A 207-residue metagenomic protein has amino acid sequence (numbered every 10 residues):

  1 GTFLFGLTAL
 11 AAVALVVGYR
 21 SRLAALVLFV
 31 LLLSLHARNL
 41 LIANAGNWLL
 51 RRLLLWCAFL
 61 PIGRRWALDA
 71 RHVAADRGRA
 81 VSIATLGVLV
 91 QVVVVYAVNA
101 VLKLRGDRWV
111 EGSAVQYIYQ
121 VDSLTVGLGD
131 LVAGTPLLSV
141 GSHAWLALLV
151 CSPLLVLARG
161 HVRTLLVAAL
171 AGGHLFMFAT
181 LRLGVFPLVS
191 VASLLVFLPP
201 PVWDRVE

Functional and structural regions predicted by a protein language model:
G1-R105, P136-E207: Extended, low-polarity transmembrane helix blocks
A74-A75, D107-V132: Membrane-interface interhelical connector segments
